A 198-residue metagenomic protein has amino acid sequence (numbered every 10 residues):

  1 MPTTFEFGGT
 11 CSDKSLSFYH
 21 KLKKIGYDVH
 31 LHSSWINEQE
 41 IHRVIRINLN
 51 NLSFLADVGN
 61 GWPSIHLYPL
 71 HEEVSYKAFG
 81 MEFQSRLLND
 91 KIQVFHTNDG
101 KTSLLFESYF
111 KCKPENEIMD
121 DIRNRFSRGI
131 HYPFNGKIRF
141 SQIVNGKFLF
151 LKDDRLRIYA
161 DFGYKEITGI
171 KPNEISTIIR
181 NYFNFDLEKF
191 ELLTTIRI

Functional and structural regions predicted by a protein language model:
M1-F5, S34-L55, E82-F110: N-terminal short leaders/motifs
M1-I25: Active-site-proximal cofactor/substrate-binding loop regions of enzyme domains
T3, K23-D28, N89-I198: N-terminal accessory/pre-domain segments preceding catalytic cores
F5-E6, A56, K77, I143: Generic detector of intrinsically disordered, low-complexity, polar/charged segments
F7-T10, V74-K77, D154: Short, charged low-complexity intrinsically disordered segments located at boundaries of structured domains
T10, E40, L67, K113-I118: Alpha-helix initiation/capping motif
C11, I45, F140: A residue-level signal for conserved active-site and pocket-lining positions in enzyme catalytic cores
L16-Q84: Hydrophobic/aromatic-rich core segments of domains that either
